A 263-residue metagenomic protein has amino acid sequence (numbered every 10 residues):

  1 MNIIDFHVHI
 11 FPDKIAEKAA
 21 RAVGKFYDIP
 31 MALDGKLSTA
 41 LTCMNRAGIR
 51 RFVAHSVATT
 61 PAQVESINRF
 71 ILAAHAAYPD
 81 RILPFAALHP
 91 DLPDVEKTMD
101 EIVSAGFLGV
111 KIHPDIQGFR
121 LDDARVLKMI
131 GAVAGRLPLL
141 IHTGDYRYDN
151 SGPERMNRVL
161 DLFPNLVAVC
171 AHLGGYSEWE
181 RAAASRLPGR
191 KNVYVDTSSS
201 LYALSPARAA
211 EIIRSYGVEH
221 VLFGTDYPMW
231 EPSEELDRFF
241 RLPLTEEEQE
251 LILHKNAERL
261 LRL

Functional and structural regions predicted by a protein language model:
M1-H9, I15-R51, D100, V218-L222 (+1 more regions): Mid-to-C-terminal alpha-helical segments outside catalytic/metal-binding sites
I4-D13, H113, H142, H172: Histidine-centered divalent metal-coordination motifs
H7, M44, I71, I102 (+8 more regions): Conserved, mostly hydrophobic/aromatic
F11-K14, T59-A62, P90-D94, Q117 (+4 more regions): Active-site environment of divalent metal-dependent phosphoester hydrolases
T39-C43, I67-A74, T98-I102, R125-M129 (+4 more regions): A general structural detector for well-ordered alpha-helical segments in enzyme core domains, enriched
R50-R51, T59-L140, D145-R147, G189 (+1 more regions): Active-site gating/metal-coordination segments in enzymes
H55, H113, G224: Conserved residues at the C-terminal ends of beta-strands
L108-G109, F119-L222: Catalytic pocket-lining loop regions of alpha/beta-barrel enzymes, especially the amidohydrolase/enolase/GH5 lineages
